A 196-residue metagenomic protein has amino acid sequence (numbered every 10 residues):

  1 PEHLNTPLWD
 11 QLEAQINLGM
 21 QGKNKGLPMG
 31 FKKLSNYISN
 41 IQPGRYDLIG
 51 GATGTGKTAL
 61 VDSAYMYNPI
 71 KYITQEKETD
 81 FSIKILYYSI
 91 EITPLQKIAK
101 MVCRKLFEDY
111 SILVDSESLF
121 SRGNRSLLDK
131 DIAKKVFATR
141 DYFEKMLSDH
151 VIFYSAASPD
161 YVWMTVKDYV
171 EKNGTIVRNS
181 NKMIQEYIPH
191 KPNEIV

Functional and structural regions predicted by a protein language model:
E2-Y110: The Walker A/P-loop phosphate-binding site
N36, Y72-K191: Cytosolic-facing regulatory segments adjacent to core modules
P192-V196: Short acidic catalytic loops
